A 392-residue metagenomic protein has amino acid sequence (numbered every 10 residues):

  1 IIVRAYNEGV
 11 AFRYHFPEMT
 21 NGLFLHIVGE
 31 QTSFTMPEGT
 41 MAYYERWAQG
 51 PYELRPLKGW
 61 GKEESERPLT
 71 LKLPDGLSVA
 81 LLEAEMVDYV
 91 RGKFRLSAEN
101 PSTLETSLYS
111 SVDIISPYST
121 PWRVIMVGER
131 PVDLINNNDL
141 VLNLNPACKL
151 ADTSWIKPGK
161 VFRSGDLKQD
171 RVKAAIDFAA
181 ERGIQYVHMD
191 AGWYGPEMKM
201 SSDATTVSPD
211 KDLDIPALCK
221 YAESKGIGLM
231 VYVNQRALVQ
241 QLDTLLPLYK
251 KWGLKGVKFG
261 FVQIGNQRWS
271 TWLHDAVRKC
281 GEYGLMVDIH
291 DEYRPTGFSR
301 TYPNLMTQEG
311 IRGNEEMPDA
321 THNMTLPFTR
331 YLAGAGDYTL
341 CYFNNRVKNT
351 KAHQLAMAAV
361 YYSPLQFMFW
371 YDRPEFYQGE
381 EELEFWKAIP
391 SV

Functional and structural regions predicted by a protein language model:
I1-L144: N-terminal accessory beta-strand-rich subdomains and adjacent acidic, glycine-rich linkers that precede catalytic cores
M19, L71, E282-L285, L365-Q366 (+1 more regions): Generic secondary-structure signature for well-ordered alpha-helical cores
Q31, P68-T70, I176, C219 (+3 more regions): Short amphipathic alpha-helical segments and helix-helix/interface helices
Y118-Y186, D190: An acidic-aromatic substrate-binding cleft motif
Q185, K255, Q366: Short acidic/polar active-site loop segments enriched in Thr and Asp
A191-T350: Aromatic- and carboxylate-enriched substrate-binding clefts and catalytic-loop regions of carbohydrate-active enzymes
Y338-Y377: Charge-patterned, long linear interaction tracts outside catalytic cores
D372-V392: Glycan-recognition and catalytic regions of carbohydrate-active enzymes
